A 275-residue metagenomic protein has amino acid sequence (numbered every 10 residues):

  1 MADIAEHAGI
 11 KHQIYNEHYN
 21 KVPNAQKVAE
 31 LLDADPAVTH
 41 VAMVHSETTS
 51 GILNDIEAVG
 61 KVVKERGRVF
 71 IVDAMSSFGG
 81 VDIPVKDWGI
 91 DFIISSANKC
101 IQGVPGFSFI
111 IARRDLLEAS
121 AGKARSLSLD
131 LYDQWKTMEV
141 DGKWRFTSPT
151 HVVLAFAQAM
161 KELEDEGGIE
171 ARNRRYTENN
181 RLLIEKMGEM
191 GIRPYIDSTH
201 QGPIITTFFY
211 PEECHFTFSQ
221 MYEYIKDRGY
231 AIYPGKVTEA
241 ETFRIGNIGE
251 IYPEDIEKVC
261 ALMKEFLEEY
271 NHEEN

Functional and structural regions predicted by a protein language model:
M1-A37: PLP-dependent aminotransferase-like
V22-G79: Active-site phosphate-binding strand-loop segment of PLP-dependent enzymes
K86-N98: Conserved active-site segment immediately N-terminal to the catalytic lysine that forms the internal aldimine
N98-E185: Active-site C-terminal subdomain of aminotransferase-like
R193-Y224: Conserved PLP-binding catalytic core of the aspartate aminotransferase-like
R228-R244: Conserved PLP cofactor-binding pocket of PLP-dependent enzymes
E241-N275: PLP-dependent enzyme catalytic core of the Aspartate aminotransferase-like
